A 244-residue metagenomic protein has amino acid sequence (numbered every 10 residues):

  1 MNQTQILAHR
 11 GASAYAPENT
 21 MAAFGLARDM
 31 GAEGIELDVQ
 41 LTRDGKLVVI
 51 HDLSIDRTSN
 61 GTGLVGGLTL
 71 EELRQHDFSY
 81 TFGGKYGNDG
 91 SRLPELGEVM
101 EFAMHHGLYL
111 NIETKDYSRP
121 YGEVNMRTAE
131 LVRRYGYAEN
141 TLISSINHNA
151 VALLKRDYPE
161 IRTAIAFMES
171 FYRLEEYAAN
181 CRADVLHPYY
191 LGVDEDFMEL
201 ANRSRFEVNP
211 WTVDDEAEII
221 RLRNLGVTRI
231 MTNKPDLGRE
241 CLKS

Functional and structural regions predicted by a protein language model:
M1-S244: Phosphate-group recognition and catalysis centered on beta-loop-alpha active-site segments
